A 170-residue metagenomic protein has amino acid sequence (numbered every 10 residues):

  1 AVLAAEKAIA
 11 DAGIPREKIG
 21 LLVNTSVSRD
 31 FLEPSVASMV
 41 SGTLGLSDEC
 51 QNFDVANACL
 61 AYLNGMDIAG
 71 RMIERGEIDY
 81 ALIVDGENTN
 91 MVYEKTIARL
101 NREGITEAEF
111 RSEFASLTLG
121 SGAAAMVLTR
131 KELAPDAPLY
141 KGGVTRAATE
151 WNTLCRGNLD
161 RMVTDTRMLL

Functional and structural regions predicted by a protein language model:
A1, I105-L170: Condensing-enzyme catalytic core mediating Claisen C-C bond formation in acyl metabolism
A4-G20, L170: Phosphate/pyrophosphate-binding loops at sites that engage ATP/ADP/AMP, CoA/4′-phosphopantetheine, polyphosphate
K18-V23, T43-V55, G104-R111: Glycine/charged-rich beta-loop-alpha catalytic/anionic-binding loops adjacent to active sites
T25, A56, A81-E87, L128: Short beta-strand segments
V27-Y80: Conserved catalytic cysteine-centered active-site region of acyl-thioester-dependent Claisen-condensing enzymes
E33-S35, D67, V92-I97, N152: Short acidic, glycine/serine/threonine-rich loops at helix termini
E74-T118: Flexible, glycine-rich active-site loops centered on histidine and acidic residues that chelate a metal or position
